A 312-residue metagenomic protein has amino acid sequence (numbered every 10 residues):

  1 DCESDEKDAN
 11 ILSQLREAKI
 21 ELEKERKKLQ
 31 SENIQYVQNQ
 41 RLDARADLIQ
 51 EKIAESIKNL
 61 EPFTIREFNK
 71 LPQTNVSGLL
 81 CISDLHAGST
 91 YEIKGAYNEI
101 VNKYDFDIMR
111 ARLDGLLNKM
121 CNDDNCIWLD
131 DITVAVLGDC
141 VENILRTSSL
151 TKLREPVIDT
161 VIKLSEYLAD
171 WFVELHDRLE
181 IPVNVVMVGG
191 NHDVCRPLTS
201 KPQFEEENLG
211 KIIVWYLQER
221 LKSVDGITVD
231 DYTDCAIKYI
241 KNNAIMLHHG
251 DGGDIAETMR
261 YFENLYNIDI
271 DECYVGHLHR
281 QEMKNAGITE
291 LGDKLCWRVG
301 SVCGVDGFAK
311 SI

Functional and structural regions predicted by a protein language model:
D1-C126: Basic, amphipathic N-terminal segments that precede the first structured/catalytic domain
L15-Q30, I181-T199, L278: N-terminal short leaders/motifs
I65-L85, Y97-L217: Core catalytic region of metal-dependent phosphoesterases/phosphodiesterases, especially metallo-beta-lactamase-like
G88, V194, V305: Flexible, glycine-rich phosphate/dinucleotide-binding loops and adjacent beta-alpha linkers at cofactor/substrate
Q203-K211, Y216-D225, Y232, K241-I312: Conserved beta-sheet core of the metallophosphoesterase superfamily
I237-K238: Intrinsically disordered, low-complexity N-proximal targeting/linker segments that flank membranes
